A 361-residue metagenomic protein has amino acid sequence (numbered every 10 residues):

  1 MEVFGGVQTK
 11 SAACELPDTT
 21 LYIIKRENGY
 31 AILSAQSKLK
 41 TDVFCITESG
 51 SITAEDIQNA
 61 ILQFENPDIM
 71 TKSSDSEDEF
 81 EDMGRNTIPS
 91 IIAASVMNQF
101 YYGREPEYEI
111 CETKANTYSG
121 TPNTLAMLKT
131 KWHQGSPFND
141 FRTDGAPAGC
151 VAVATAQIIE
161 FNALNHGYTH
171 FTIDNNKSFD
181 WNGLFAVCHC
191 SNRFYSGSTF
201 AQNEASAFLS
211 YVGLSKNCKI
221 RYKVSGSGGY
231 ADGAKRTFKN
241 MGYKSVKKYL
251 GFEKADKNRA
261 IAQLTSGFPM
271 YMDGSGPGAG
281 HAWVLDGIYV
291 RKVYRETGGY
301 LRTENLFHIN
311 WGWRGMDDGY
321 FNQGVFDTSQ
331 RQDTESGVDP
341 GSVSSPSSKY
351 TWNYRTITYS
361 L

Functional and structural regions predicted by a protein language model:
M1, E27-N28, A148, A152-L250: Cysteine-nucleophile protease catalytic domains, especially the papain-like/related folds used in DUB/UBL proteases
F4, A13-E15, T20-L21, S34-E112 (+3 more regions): Noncatalytic regulatory segments and standalone regulatory/sensor domains
K10-N28, K239-L306: Active-site-adjacent substructure of cysteine-protease-like catalytic cores
S34-Q36, F44-I46, E160-T172, E296-G298 (+1 more regions): Short, solvent-exposed loop/turn and secondary-structure capping segments
L39, G145-A148, Q157, L214 (+5 more regions): Solvent-exposed loop/turn segments at secondary-structure junctions within structured extracellular/periplasmic domains
P106-D144: Extracellular zinc-dependent metalloprotease catalytic-domain scaffold
T117-G120, S136-F141, A186-G197, Y300 (+1 more regions): Surface-exposed intrinsically disordered loops and tails
